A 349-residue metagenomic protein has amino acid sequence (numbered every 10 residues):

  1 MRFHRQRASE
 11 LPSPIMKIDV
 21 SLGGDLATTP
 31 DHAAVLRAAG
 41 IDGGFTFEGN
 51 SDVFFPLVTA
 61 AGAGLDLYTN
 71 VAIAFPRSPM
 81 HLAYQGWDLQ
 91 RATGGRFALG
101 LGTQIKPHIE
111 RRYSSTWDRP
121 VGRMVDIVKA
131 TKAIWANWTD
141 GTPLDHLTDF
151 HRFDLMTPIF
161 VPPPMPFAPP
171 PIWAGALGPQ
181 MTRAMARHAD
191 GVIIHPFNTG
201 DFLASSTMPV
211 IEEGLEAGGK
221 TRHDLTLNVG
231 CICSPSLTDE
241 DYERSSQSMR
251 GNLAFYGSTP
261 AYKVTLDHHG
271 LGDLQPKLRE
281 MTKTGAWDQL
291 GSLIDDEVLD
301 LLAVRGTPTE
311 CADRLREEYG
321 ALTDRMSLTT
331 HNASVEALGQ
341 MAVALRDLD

Functional and structural regions predicted by a protein language model:
R2-D349: Active-site-adjacent structural elements that line small-molecule/cofactor binding pockets in enzymes
